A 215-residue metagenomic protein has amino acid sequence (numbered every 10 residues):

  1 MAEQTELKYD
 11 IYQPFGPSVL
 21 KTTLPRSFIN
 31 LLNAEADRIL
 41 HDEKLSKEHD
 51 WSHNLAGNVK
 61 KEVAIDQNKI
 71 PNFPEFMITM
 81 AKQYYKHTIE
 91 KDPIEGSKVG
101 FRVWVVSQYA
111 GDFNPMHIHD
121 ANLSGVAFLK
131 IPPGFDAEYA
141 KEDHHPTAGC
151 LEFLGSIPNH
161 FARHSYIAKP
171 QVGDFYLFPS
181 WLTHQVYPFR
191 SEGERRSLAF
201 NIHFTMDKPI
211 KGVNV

Functional and structural regions predicted by a protein language model:
A2-P93, G111-N114: Non-heme Fe(II)/2-oxoglutarate
E90-R102: A short coil-to-beta-strand element that immediately follows conserved catalytic motifs
F101-L177, Y187, E194, F204 (+1 more regions): Catalytic core of non-heme Fe(II) oxygenases with the double-stranded beta-helix
L182-Q185: Short, charged beta-turn/beta-strand-edge "cap" motif at the junction between a beta-strand and an adjacent loop
S197: A domain-level signal for the structural core that forms small-molecule/cofactor-binding pockets and catalytic centers
